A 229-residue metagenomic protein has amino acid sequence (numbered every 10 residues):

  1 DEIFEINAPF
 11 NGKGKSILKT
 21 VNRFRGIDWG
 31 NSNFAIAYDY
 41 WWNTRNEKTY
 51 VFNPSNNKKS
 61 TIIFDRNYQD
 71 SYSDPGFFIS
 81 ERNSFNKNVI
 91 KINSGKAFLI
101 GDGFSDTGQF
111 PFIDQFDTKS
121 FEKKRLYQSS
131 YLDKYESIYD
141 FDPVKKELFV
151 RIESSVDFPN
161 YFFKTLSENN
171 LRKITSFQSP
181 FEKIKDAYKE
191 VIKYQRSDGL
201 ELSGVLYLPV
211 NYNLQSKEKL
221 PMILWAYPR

Functional and structural regions predicted by a protein language model:
D1-E5, G12-G101, S130-I152, P180-K193: Conserved beta-propeller blade repeats
E2-F4, T44-V51, D106-Q115, V156-F163: Structural motif
N7-N11, P54-N56, D117-F121, L166-S167: Short loop/turn segments that connect beta-strands within beta-propeller blades
F10-G12, T44-R45, V156, G199-E201: Coil-to-beta-strand transition motifs
S32, S94, K119-S120, S167 (+2 more regions): Residue-level recognition of short loop/turn positions
F121-Y131: Non-catalytic extracellular/periplasmic "stalk" and linker regions immediately N-terminal to catalytic or recognition
Y139-R229: Serine-hydrolase catalytic core recognition
